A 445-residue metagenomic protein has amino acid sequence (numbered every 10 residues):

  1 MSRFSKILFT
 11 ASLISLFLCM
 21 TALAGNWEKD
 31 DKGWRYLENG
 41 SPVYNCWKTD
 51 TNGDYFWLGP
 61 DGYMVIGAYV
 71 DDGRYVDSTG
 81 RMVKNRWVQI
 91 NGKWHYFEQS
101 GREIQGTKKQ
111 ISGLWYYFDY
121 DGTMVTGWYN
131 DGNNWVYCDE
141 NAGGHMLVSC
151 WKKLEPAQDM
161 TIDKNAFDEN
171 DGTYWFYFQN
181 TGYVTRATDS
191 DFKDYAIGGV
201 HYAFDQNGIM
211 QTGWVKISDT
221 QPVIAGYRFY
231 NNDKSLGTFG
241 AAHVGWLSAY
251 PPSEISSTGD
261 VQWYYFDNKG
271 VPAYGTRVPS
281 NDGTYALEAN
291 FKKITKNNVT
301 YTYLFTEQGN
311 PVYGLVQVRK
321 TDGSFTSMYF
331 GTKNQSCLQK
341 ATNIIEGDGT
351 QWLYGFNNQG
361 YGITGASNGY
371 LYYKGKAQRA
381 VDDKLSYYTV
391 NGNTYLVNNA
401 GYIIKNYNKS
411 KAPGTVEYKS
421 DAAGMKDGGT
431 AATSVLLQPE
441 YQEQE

Functional and structural regions predicted by a protein language model:
S2-E445: Extracellular adhesion/carbohydrate-binding repeat motifs centered on closely spaced tryptophans
